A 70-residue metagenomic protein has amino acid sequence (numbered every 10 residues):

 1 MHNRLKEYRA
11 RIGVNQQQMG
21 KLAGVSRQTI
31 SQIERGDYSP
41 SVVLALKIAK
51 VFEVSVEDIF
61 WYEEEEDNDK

Functional and structural regions predicted by a protein language model:
N3-L22: Short basic helix-loop element that most often maps to the first helix and adjoining turn of HTH DNA-binding modules
Q17, Q28, E57: Residues within helix-turn-helix
V25-Y38: Recognition helix of helix-turn-helix/homeodomain-like DNA-binding domains that insert into the DNA major groove
R35, V54, E64: Short, conserved catalytic or interaction motifs in soluble domains
D37-K47, E66: Short, basic-rich loop-to-helix N-cap that marks the start of a DNA-contacting helix
V43-D58: DNA major-groove recognition helix of helix-turn-helix/homeodomain DNA-binding modules
F60-K70: Short, charged recognition helix plus adjacent turn of helix-turn-helix-like nucleic-acid-binding domains
